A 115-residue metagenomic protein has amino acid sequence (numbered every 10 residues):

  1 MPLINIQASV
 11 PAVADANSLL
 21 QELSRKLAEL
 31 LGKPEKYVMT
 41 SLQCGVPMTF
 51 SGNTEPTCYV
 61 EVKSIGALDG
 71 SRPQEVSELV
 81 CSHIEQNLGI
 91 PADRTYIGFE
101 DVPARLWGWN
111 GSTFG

Functional and structural regions predicted by a protein language model:
M1-G115: Interaction-mediating elements
